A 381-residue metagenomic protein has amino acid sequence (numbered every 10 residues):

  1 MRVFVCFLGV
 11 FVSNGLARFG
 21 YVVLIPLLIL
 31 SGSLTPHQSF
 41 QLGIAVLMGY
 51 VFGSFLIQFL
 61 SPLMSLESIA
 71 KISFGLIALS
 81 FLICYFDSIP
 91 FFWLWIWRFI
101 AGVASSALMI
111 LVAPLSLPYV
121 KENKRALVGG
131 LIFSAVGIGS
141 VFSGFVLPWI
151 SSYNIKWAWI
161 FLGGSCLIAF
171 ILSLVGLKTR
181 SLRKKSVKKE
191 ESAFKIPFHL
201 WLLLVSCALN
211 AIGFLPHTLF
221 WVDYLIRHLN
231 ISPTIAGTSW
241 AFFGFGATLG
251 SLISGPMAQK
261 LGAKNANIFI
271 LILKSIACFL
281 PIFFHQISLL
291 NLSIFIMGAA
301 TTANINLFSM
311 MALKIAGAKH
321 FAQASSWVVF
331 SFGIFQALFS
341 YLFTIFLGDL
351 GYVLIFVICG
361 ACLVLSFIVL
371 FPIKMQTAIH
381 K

Functional and structural regions predicted by a protein language model:
M1-P26, P197-G213, F295, A299: Pair of pore-lining "gating" transmembrane helices in MFS-fold secondary transporters
Y21-V22, L200-A241: Extracytoplasmic gate region of multi-pass secondary transporters
G53-S65, S251-G262, L347: Helix-to-loop junctions at the C-terminal end of transmembrane segments in multipass secondary transporters
G53-S88: Conserved MFS/SLC helix-loop-helix module at the cytosolic interface between two early adjacent transmembrane helices
W97-S134: Cytoplasmic helix-loop-helix junction between adjacent transmembrane helices in 12-TM secondary transporters
V128-L177: Helix-loop-helix hairpin linking two adjacent transmembrane segments in secondary transporters
K264-F308: C-terminal transmembrane helical hairpin of 12-TM major facilitator-type secondary transporters
A318-Y352: A late C-terminal transmembrane helix in Major Facilitator Superfamily
